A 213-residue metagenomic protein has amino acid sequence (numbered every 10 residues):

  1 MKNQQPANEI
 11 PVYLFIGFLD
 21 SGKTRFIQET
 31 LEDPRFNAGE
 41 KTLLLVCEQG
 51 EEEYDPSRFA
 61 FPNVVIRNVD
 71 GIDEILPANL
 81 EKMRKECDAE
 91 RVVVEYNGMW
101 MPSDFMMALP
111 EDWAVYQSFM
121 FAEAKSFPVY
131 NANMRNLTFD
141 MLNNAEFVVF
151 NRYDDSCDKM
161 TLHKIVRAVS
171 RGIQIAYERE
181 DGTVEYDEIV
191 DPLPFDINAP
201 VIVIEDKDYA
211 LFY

Functional and structural regions predicted by a protein language model:
K2-I16, S21-Q117, F121-V129: Nucleotide-state-sensitive switch-loop elements of NTP-binding domains
Q4, D155-Y213: C-terminal accessory "lid"/substrate-recognition subdomains
F26, T42, Y96, Y130 (+2 more regions): Generic detector of bulky aromatic hydrophobic side chains
E32, P62-I66, W113, L137-M141 (+2 more regions): Short, low-complexity, polar/charged sequence segments that are solvent-exposed and flexible
D33, D55, N68, L76 (+6 more regions): Serine/threonine-rich low-complexity intrinsically disordered regions
R91-Y177, G182: Phosphate/Mg2+-binding loops and adjacent switch elements in nucleotide/diphosphate-handling enzyme cores
